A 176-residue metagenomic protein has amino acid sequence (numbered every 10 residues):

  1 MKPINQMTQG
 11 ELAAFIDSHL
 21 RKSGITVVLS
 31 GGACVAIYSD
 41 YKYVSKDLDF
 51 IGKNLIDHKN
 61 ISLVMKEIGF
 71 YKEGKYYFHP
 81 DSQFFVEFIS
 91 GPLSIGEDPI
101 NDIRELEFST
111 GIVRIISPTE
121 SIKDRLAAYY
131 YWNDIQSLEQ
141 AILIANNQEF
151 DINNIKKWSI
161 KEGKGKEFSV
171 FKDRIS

Functional and structural regions predicted by a protein language model:
M1-S176: Compositionally biased terminal segments of proteins
